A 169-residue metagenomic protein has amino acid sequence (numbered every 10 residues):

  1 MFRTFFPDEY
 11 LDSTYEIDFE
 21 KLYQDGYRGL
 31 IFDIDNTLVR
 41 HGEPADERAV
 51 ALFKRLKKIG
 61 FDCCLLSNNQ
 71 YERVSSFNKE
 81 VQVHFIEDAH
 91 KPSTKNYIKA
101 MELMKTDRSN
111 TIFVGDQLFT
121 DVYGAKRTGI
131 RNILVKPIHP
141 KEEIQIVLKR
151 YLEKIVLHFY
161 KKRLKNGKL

Functional and structural regions predicted by a protein language model:
F2-F32, G42-F61, L66-L169: Asp-based, Mg2+/Mn2+-dependent phosphohydrolase catalytic module
